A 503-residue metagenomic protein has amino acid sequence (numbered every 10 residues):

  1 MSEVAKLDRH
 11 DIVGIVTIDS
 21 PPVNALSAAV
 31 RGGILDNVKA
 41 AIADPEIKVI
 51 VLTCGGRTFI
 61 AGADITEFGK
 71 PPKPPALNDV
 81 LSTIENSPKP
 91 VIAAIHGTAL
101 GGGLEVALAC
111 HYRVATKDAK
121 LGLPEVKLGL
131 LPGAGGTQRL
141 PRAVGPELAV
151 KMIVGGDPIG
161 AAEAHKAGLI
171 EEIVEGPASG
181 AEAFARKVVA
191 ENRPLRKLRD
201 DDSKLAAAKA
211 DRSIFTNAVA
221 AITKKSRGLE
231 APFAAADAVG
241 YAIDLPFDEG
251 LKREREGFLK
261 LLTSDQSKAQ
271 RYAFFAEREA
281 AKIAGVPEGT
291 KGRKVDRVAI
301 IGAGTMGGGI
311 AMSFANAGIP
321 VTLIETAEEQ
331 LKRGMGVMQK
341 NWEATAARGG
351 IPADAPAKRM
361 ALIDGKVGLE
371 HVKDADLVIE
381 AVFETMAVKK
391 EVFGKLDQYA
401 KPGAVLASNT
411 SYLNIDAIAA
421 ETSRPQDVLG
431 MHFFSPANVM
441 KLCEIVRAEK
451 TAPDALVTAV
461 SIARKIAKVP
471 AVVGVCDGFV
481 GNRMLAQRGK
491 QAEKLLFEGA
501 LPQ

Functional and structural regions predicted by a protein language model:
M1-I18, A61, E105, A109 (+6 more regions): Amphipathic alpha-helical segments at domain termini/boundaries
M1-T53, K73, D79-S82: Conserved CoA-thioester-binding segment of acyl-CoA-metabolizing enzymes
T53-T83, A99, K127-L130: Glycine- (often His-adjacent) and acidic-residue-rich active-site loop that binds/positions the CoA thioester
G56, I84-L128, P132-G133, G302-I310: Glycine-rich beta-to-alpha active-site loop
I159, I445-C476, Q487-Q503: Internal alpha-helical scaffold of NAD(P)-dependent oxidoreductase catalytic cores
A280-N341, D364, A448: NAD(P)+-binding Rossmann beta1-loop-alpha1 motif at the extreme N-terminus of oxidoreductases
E329-R333, A344-S408, Y412-D416, E421: Rossmann-like NAD(P)-binding element
K390-L442, R447-V460: Rossmann-fold NAD(P)-binding glycine/threonine-rich loop
